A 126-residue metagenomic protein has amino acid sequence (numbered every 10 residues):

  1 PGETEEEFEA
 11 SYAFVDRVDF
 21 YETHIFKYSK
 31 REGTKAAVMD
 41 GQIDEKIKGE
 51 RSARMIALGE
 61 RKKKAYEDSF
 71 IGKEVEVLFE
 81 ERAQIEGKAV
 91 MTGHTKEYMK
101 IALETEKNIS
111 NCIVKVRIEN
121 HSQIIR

Functional and structural regions predicted by a protein language model:
P1-T34, R54-A65: Conserved C-terminal portion of the radical SAM core fold that forms the substrate/S-adenosylmethionine-binding
V38-R126: Terminal RNA-binding accessory module
